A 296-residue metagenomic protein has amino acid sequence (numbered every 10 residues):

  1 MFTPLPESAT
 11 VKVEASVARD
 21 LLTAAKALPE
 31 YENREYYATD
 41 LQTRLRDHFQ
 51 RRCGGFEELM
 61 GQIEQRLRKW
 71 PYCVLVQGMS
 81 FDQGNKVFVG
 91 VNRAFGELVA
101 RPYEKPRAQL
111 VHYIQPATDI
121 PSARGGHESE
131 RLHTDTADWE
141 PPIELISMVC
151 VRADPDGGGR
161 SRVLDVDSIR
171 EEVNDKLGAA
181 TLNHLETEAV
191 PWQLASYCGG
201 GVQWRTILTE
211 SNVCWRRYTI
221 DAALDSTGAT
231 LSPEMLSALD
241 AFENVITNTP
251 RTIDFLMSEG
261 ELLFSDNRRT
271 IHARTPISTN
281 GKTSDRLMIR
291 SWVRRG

Functional and structural regions predicted by a protein language model:
M1-G61, R68-W70, P106, L110-E259 (+2 more regions): Active-site environment of non-heme Fe oxygenases that use a 2-His-1-carboxylate facial triad
W70-M79: N-terminal accessory beta-strand-rich subdomains and adjacent acidic, glycine-rich linkers that precede catalytic cores
C73, G96-P106: Short secondary-structure capping/junction motifs at helix and strand boundaries
M79-V99, T227-V245: Signature of the catalytic double-stranded beta-helix
